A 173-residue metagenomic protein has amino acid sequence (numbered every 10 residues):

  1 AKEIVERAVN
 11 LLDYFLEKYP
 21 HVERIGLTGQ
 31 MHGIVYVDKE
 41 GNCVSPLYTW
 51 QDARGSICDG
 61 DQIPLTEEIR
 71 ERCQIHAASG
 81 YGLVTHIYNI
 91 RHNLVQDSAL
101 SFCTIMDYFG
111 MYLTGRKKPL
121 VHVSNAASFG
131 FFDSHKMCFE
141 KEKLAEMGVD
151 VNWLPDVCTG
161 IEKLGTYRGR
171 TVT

Functional and structural regions predicted by a protein language model:
A1-P46, E71, S98-A99, A145 (+2 more regions): N-terminal glycine/serine-rich phosphate-binding loop of ATP-dependent small-molecule kinases, especially carbohydrate
D52: Carbohydrate-associated surface elements
G55-D59: A short, polar/charged loop-to-alpha-helix boundary motif
Q62: Metal-dependent DNA phosphodiester-chemistry modules and their immediately adjacent helices/loops in DNA-processing
L65-I69: FAD-binding glycine-rich core of flavoenzymes that anchor FAD
R70-T173: Gly/Ser/Thr-rich active-site cleft segment
